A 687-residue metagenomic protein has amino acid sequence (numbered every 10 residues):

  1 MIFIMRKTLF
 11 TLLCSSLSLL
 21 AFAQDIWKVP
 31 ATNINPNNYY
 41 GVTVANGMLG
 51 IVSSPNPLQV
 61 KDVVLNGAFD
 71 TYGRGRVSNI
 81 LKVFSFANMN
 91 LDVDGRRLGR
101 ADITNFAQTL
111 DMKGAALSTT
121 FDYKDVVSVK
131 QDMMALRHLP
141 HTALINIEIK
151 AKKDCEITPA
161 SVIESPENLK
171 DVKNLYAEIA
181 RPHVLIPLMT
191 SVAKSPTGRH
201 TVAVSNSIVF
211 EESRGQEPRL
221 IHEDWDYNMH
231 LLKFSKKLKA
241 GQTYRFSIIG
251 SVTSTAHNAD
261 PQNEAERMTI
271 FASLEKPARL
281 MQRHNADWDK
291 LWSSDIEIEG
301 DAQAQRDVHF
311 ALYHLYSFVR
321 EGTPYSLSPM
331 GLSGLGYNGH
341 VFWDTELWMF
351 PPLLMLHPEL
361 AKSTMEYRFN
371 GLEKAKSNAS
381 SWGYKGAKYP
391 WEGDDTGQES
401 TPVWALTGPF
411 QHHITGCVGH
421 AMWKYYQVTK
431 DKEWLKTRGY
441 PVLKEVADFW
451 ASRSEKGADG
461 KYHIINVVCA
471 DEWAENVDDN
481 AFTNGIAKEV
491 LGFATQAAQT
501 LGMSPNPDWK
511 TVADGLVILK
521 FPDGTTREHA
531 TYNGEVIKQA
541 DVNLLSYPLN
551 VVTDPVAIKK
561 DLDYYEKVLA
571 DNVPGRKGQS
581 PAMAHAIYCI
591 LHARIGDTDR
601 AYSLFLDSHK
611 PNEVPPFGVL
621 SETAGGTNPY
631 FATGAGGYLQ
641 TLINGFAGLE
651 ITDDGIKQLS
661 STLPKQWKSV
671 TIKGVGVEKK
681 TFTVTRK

Functional and structural regions predicted by a protein language model:
M1-Q24: Bacterial Sec-dependent N-terminal signal peptides
A23-V44, M48-Y337: Acidic/polar, glycine-enriched structural segments that form the non-catalytic walls/loops of the carbohydrate-binding
P36-A68, W348, S400, K456 (+3 more regions): C-terminal capping/lid segments that line or modulate ligand- or cofactor-binding pockets
I157, A256-N263, D295-E299, M355 (+3 more regions): Inter-helical turn/loop segments and adjacent helix faces that build the functional surface of alpha-helical bundle
E299-A302, G336-H340, P402-H413, K430-P441 (+4 more regions): Alpha-helix capping and helix-loop boundary segments enriched in small/acidic/polar residues
F310-S317, Y367-K374, P441-R453, E489 (+3 more regions): Alpha-helical scaffold segments in carbohydrate-active enzymes
V319-S333, E359-Y426, E433-T437, V446 (+4 more regions): Helix-terminus loop motifs that line ligand-binding clefts
V341-N370, H420, T437, G492 (+2 more regions): Active-site core of glycosidic bond-cleaving carbohydrate-active enzymes
